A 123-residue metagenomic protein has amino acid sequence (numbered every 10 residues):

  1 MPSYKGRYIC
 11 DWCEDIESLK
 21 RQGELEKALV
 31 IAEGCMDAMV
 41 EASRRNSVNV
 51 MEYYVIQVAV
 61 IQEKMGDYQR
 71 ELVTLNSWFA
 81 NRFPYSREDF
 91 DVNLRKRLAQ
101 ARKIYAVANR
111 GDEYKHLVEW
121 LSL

Functional and structural regions predicted by a protein language model:
M1-D11, S43-S47: TPR-adjacent "capping" and linker segments in tetratricopeptide-repeat scaffold/adaptor proteins
G6-G34: Alpha-helical segment of the N-proximal tetratricopeptide repeat
R7, N46-V50, R70, F90-N93 (+1 more regions): Structural signature of alpha-solenoid helical repeat junctions
Q22, M65, Y105-A108: Structural motif corresponding to the intra-repeat A-B loop/turn of tetratricopeptide repeats
A32, A38-S43, L75-S86, L121: Alpha-helical junction/boundary sensor with strong preference for TPR arrays
N93-L123: Terminal, low-structured helical/coil segments at or just beyond the last alpha-helical repeat
